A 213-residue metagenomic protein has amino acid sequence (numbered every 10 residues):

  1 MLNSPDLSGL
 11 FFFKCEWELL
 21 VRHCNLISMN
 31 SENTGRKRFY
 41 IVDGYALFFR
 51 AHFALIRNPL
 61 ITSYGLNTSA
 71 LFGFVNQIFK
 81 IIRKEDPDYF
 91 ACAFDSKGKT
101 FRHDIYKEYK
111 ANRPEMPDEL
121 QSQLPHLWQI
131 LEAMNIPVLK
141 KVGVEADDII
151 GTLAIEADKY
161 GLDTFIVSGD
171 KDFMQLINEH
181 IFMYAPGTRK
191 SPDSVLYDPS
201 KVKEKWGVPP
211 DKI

Functional and structural regions predicted by a protein language model:
P5-L10: Intrinsically disordered, low-complexity segments enriched in serine/proline and basic residues
M29-A91, D95, T100-I105: Non-catalytic, usually N-terminal nucleic-acid engagement modules in DNA/RNA processing proteins
N30-S31, R57-I61, A111-I213: Extended two-metal-dependent nuclease catalytic cores across DNA- and RNA-processing enzymes
E108: Active-site His/acidic residue clusters
